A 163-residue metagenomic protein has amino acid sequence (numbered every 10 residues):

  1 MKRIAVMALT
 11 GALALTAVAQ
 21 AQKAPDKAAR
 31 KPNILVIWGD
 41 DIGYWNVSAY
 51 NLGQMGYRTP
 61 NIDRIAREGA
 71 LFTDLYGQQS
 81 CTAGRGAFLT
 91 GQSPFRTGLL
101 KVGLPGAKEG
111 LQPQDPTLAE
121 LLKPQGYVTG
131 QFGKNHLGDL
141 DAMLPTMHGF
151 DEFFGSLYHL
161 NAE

Functional and structural regions predicted by a protein language model:
I4-M7, G11-A14, A19-E163: Formylglycine-dependent sulfatase
